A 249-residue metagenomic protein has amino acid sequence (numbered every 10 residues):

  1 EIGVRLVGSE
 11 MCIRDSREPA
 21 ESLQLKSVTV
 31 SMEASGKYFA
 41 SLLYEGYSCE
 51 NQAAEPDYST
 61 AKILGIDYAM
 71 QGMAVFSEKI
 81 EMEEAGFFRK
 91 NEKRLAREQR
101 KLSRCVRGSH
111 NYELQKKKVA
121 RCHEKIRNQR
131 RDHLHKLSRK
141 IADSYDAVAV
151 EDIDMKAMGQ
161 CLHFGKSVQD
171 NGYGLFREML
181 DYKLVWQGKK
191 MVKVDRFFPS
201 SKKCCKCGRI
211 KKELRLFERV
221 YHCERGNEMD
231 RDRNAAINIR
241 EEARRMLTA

Functional and structural regions predicted by a protein language model:
E1-G8, C12-I13: Single conserved hydrophobic/aromatic residue that forms the stacking wall/gate of nucleotide- or nucleobase-binding
E18-E21, M32-A249: Positively charged, helix-rich recognition surfaces that bind polyanionic ligands
L23-S27: A broad structural signal for short, well-ordered beta-strand segments within beta-sheet-rich domains
